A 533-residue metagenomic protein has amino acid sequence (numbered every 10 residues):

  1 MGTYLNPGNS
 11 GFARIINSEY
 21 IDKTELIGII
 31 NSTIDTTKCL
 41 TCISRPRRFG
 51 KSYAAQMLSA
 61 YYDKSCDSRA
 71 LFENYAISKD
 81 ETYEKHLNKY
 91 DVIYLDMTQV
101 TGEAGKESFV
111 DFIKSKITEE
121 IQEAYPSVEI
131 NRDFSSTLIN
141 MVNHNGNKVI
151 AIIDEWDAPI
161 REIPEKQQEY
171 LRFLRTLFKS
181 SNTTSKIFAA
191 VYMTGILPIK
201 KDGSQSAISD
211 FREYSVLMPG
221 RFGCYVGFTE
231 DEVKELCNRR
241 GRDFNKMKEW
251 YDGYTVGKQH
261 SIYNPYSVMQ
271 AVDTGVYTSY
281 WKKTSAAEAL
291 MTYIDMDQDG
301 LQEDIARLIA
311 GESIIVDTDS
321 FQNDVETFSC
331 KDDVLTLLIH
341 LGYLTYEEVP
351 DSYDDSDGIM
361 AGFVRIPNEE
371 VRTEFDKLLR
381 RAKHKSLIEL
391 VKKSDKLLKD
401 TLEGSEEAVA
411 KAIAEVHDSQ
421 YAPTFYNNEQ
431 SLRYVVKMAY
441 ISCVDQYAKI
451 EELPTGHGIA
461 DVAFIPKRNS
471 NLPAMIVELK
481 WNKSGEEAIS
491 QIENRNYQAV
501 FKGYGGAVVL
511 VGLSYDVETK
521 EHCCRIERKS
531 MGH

Functional and structural regions predicted by a protein language model:
M1-N428, C443-D445: Phosphate-binding site recognition
N140-N145, V444-S470: Active-site metal-binding core of divalent-cation-utilizing nuclease and nuclease-like domains
I150, P473-V477, V509: Structural motif
Q168-F173, W481-Q498: Mg2+/Mn2+-dependent nuclease catalytic core
L177-T184, T336-L344, K437-S442, Q491-V511: Metal-dependent nuclease catalytic cores in nucleic-acid-processing enzymes, especially RNase H-like/related
Q430, Y434, M438, A460-V462 (+1 more regions): Feature representing long, continuous alpha-helical segments
V436, A460-F464, P473-W481, R495: Conserved catalytic cores of phosphodiester-cleaving nucleases, focusing on short active-site segments
V500, G506-H533: Domain-level recognition of nuclease-like catalytic cores that cleave nucleotide substrates
